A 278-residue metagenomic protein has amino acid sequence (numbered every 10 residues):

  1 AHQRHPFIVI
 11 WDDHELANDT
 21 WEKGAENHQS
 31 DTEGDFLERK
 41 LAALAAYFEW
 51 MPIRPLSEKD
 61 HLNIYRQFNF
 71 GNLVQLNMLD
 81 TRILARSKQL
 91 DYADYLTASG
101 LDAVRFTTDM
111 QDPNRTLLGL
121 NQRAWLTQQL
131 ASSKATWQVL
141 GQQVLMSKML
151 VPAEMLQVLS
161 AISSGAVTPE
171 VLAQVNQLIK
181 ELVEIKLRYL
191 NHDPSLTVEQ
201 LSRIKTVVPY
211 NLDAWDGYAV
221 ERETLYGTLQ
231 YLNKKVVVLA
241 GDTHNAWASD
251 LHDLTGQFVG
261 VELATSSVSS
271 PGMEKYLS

Functional and structural regions predicted by a protein language model:
A1-S278: Long, structured stretches of catalytic cores involved in phosphate-ester chemistry, encompassing
